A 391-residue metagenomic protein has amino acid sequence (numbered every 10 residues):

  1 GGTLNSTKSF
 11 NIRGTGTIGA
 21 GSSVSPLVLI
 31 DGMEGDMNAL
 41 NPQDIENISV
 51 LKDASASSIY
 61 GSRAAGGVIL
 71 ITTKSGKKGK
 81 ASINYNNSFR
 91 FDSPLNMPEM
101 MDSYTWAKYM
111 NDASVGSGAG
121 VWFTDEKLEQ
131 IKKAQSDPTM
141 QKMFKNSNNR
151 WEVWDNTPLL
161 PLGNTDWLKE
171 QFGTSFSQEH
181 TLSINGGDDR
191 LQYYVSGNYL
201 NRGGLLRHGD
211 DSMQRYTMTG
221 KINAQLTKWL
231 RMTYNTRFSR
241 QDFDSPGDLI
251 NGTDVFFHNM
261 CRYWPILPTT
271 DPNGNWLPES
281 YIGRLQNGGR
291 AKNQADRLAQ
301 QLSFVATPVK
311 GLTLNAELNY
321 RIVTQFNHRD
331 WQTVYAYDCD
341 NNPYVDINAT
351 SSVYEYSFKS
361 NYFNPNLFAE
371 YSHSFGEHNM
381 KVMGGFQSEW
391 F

Functional and structural regions predicted by a protein language model:
G1-D31, M37, E46, S57-K77: Extracytoplasmic beta-strand/coil segments of soluble accessory domains associated with Gram-negative outer-membrane
S9-N11, V68-L70, T181, T217-G220 (+3 more regions): Membrane-embedded beta-strand positions in outer-membrane beta-barrel channels/transporters
I12-G16, I30-G32, K52, T73-S75 (+4 more regions): Flexible glycine-/small-residue-rich
P42-N84, P138-T139, S177-E179, Q192: A beta-strand signature from Gram-negative outer-membrane beta-barrel systems, especially the internal plug domain
T73-S75, G186-D188, A224-Q225, F304-T307 (+1 more regions): Residue-level signature of outer-membrane beta-barrel architecture
K78-G163, L200, G204-A299, N315-E317 (+1 more regions): Surface-exposed loop/interface segments of Gram-negative outer-membrane beta-barrel transport/assembly proteins
G173-T174, I184-D188: Outer-membrane beta-barrel initiation region
